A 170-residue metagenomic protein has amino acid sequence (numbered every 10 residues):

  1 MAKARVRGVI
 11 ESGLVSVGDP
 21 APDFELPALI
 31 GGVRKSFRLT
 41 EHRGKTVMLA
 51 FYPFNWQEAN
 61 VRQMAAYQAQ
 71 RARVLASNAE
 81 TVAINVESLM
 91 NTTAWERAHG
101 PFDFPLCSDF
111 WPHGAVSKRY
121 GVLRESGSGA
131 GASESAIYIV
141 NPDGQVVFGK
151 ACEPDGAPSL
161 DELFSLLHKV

Functional and structural regions predicted by a protein language model:
M1-V170: Chalcogenol-based redox active-site neighborhoods
